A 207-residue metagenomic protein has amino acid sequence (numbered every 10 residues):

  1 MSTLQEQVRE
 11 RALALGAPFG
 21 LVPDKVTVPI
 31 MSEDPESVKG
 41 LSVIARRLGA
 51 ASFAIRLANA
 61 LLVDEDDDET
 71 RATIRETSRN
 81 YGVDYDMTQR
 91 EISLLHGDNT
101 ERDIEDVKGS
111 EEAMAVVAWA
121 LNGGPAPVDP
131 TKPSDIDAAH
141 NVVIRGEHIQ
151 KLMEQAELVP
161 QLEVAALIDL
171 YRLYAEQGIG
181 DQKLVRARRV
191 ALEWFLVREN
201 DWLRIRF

Functional and structural regions predicted by a protein language model:
S2-F207: Extended, charge-rich alpha-helical interface modules
